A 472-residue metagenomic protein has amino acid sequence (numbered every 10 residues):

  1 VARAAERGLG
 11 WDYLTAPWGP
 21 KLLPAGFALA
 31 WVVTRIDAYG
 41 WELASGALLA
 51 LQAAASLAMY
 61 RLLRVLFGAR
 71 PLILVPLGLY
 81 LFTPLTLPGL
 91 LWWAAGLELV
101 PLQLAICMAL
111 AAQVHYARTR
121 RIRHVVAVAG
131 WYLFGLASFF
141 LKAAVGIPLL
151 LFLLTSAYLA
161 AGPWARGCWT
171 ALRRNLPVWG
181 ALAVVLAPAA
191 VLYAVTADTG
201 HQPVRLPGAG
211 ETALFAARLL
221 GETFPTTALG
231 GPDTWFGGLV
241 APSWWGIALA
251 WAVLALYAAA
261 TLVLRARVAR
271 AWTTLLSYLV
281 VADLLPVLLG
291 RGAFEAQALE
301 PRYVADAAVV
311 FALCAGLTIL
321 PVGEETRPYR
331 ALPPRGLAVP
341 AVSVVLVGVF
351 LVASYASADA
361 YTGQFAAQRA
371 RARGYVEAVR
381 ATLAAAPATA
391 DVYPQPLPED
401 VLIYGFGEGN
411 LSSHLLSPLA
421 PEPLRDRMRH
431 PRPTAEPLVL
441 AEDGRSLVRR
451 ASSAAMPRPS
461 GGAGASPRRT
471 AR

Functional and structural regions predicted by a protein language model:
V1-A16, P20, P24, A30 (+9 more regions): Intrinsically disordered, polar/acidic, low-complexity terminal segments
P24, W41, S45, P76-L104: Aromatic- and kink-enriched transmembrane "portal" helix at the membrane-lumen/periplasm boundary that abuts
I36, F82, L104, L133-V145 (+1 more regions): Transmembrane helix irregularities
L49, A58-L74, L81, W93-A94 (+3 more regions): Transmembrane alpha-helical segments of multipass membrane enzymes and assembly factors that act on membrane-embedded
A112-L133: Short hydrophobic alpha-helices at membrane interfaces in multi-pass membrane enzymes
V126, L141-L159: Transmembrane-embedded, aromatic-rich helix segments that form part of the hydrophobic channel/pocket engaging
A266-G292, V347: Transmembrane alpha-helix segments characteristic of polytopic inner-membrane glycan-assembly/cell-envelope
A293-G323: Hydrophobic/aromatic-rich transmembrane helices and adjacent perimembrane loops
